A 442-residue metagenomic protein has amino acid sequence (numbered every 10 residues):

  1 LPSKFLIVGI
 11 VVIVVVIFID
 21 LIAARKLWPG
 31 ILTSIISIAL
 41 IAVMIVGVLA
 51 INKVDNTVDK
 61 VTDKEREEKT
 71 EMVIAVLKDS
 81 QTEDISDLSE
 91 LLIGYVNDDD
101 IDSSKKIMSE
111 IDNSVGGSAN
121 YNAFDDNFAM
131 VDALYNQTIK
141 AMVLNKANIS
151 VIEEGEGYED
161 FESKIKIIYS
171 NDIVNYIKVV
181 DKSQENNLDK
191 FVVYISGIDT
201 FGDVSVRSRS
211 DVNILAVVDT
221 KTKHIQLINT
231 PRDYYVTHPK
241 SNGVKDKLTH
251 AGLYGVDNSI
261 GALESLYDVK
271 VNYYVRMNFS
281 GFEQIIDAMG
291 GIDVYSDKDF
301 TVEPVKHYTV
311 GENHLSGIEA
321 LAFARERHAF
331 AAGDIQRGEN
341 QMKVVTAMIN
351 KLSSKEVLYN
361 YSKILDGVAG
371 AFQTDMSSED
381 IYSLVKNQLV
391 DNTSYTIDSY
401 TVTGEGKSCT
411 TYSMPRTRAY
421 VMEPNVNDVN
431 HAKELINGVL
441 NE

Functional and structural regions predicted by a protein language model:
L1-L21: Membrane-embedded alpha-helical segments of integral membrane proteins
S3-L6, L27-T33: Membrane-water interface of alpha-helical transmembrane segments
D20-A24, T33-S34: N-terminal secretory targeting and juxtamembrane "stalk" segments of secreted and cell-surface proteins
R25-L27, V43, V58: Hydrophobic alpha-helical membrane-insertion segments
P29-N52: Internal/C-terminal transmembrane anchor helices
V46-K64: Hydrophobic alpha-helical transmembrane segments in integral membrane proteins
D59-T70, A75-K78, D84-E442: Non-catalytic, solvent-exposed segments at the cell envelope interface
